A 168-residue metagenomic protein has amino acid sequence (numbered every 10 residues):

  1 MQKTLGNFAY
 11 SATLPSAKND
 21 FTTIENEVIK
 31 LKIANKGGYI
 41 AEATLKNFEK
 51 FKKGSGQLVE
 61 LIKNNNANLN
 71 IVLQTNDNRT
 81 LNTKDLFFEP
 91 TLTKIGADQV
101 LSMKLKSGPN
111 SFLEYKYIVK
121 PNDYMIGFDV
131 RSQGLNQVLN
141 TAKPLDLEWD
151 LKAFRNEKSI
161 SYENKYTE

Functional and structural regions predicted by a protein language model:
M1-E168: Soluble non-transmembrane domains of integral membrane proteins
